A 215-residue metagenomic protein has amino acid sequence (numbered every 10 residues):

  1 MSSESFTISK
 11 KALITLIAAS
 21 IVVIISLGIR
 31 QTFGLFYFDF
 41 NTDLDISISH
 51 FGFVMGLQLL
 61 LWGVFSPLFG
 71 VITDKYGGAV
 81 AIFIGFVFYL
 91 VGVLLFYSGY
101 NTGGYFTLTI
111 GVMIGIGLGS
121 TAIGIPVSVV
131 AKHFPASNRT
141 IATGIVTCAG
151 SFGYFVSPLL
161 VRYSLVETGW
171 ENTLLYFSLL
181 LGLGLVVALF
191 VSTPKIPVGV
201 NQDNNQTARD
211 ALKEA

Functional and structural regions predicted by a protein language model:
I14-I48, S66-F69: Extracytoplasmic
Q31, L59-P67, Y154-F155: Residue-level signature of mid-helix packing/kink "hotspots" within the transmembrane helices of 12-pass Major
F65-G77: Helix-to-loop junctions at the C-terminal end of transmembrane segments in multipass secondary transporters
V87-N101: C-terminal ends and interior cores of transmembrane alpha-helices in multi-pass membrane transporters/permeases
G104-T121: Hydrophobic core of transmembrane alpha-helices in multi-pass small-molecule transporters, especially MFS/SLC-type
S120-F134: Intracellular juxtamembrane helix-capping segments at the cytosolic ends of symmetry-related transmembrane helices
V146-I196: Helix-loop-helix hairpin linking two adjacent transmembrane segments in secondary transporters
T193-D210: Flexible cytoplasmic inter-helical loops of multi-pass small-molecule transporters
